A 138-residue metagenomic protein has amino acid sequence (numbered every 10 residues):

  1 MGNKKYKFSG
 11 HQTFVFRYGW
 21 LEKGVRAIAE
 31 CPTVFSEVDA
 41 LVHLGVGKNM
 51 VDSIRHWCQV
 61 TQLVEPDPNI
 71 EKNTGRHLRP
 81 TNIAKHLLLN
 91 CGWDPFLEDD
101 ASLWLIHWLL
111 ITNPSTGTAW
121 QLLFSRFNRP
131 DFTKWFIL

Functional and structural regions predicted by a protein language model:
M1-L138: Donor-sugar nucleotide-binding helix/loop cap in glycosyltransferases
